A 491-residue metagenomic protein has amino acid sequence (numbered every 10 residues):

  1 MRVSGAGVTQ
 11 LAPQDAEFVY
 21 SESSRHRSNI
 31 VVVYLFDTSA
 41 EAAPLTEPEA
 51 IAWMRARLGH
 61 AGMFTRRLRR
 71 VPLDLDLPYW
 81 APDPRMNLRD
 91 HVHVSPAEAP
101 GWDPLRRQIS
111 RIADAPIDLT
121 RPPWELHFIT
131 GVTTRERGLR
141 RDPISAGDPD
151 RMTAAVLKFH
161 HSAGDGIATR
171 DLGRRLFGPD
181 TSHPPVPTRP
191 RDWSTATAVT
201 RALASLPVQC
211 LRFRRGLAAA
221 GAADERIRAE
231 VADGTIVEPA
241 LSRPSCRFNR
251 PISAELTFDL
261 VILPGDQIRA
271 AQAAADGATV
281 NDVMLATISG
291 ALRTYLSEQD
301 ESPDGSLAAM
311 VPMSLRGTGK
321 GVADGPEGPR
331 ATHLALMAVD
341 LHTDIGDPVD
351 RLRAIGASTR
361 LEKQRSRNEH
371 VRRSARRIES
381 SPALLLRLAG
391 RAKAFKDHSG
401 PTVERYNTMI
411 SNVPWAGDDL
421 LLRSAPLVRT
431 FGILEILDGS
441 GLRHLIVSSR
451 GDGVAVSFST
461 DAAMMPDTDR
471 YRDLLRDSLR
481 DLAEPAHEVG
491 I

Functional and structural regions predicted by a protein language model:
R2-Q14, V33-P44, I51-G441, V447-V454 (+2 more regions): Soluble acyl-CoA-dependent acyltransferase catalytic core bearing the H(X)4D motif
F18-V19: Basic/hydrophobic alpha-helical interface regions
H26-I30, P48: TRNA-binding/sensing appendages of the translation machinery
